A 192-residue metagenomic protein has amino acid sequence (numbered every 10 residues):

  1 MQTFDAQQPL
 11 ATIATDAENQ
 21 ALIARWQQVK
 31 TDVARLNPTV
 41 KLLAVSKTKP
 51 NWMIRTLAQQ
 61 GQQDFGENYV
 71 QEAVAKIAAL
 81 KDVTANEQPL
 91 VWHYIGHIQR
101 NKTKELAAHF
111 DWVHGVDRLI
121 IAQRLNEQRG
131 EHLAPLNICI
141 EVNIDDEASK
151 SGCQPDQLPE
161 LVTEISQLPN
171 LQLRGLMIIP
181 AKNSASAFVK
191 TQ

Functional and structural regions predicted by a protein language model:
Q2-Q192: Conserved alpha/beta-domain cores
